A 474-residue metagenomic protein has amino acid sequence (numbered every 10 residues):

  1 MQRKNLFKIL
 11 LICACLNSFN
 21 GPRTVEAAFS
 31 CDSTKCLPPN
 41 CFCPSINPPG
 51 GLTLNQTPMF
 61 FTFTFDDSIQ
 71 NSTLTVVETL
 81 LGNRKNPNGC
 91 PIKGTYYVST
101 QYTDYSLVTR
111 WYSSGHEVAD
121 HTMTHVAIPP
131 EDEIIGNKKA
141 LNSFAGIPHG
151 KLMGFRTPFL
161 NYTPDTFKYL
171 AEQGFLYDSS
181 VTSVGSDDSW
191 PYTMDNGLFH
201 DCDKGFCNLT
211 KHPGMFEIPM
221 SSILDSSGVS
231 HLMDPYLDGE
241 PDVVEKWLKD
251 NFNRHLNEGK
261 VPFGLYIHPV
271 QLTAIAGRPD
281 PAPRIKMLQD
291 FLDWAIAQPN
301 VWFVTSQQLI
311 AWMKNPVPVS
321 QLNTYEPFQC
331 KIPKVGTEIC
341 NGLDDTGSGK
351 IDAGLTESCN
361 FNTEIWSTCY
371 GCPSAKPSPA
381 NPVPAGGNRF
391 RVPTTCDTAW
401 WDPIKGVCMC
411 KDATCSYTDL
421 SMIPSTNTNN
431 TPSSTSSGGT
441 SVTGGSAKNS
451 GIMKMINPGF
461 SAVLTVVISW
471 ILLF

Functional and structural regions predicted by a protein language model:
M1-N5, F474: Positively charged n-region of N-terminal signal peptides that target proteins for export
K4-I12, F460-T465: Sec-dependent signal peptide recognition, specifically the positively charged N-region followed immediately by
I12-C31, S469-F474: N-terminal signal peptide
A27-A119, T124-A127, E133, K138-K168 (+13 more regions): Active-site beta->alpha N-cap acidic-glycine motif
K211-P241: A conserved mid-domain beta-alpha-beta active-site/ligand-binding segment of alpha/beta enzyme cores
D280-S425: Active-site and substrate-binding clefts of carbohydrate-active enzymes
T418-N449: C-terminal low-complexity, Ser/Thr- and acidic/Pro-rich disordered "stalk" regions positioned immediately N-terminal
N449-F474: Cleavable C-terminal sorting propeptides in eukaryotic secreted/cell-surface proteins
